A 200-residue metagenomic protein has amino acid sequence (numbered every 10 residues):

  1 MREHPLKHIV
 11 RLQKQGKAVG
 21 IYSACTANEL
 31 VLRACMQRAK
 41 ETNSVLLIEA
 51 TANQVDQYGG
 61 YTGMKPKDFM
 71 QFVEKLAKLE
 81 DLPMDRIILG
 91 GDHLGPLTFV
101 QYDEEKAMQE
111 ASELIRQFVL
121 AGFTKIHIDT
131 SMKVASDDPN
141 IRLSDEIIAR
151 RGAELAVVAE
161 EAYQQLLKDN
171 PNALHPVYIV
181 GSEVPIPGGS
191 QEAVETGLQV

Functional and structural regions predicted by a protein language model:
M1-D81, D85-I87, T196: Alpha/beta catalytic barrel-like cores
G20-C25, L46-A50, D85-H93, T124-T130 (+1 more regions): Hydrophobic faces of well-ordered beta-strands that scaffold small-molecule active sites in alpha/beta enzyme cores
S23-E29, N53, K67, L94-F99 (+2 more regions): Aromatic-enriched hydrophobic runs in primary sequence
L47, V73-Y102, N170-V177: Glycine-rich, aromatic-flanked loop segments that form ligand/cofactor-binding clefts across common enzyme folds
Y58-T62, D81-L89, T124-T130, E161-Q165: Low-complexity, flexible helical/coil segments
G95-V200: Helix-rich catalytic cores of soluble enzyme domains
